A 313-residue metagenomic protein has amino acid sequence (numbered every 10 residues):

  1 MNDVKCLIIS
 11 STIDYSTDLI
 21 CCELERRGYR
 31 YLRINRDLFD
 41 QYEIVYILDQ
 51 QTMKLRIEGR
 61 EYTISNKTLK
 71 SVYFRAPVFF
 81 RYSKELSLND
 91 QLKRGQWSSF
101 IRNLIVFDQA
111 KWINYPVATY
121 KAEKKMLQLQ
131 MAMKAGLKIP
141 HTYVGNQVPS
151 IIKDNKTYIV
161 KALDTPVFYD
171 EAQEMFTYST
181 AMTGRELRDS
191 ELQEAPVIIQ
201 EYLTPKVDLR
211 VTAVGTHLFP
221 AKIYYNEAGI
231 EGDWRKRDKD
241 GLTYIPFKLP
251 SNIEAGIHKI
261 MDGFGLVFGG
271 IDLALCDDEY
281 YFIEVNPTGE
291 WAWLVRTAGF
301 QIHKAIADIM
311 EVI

Functional and structural regions predicted by a protein language model:
D3-S11: Short hydrophobic beta-strand segments
C6, Y158-K161, V211-A213, E279-W293: A short beta-strand motif that forms the metal-chelation/ATP-contact edge of phosphoryl-transfer active sites
S11-E23, R27, L32-K138: Conserved N-proximal alpha/beta basic substrate-recognition cap immediately N-terminal to, or forming the N-lobe
L24, N155-L249: Phosphate-binding site of ATP-dependent enzymes
D49, E58, A213-H217, C276-D278: Short acidic-glycine loop/turn motifs at beta-strand connectors
K121, L127-A172: Loop-centered beta-sheet repeat module
H141, V197-I198, F268-I271: A short linear hydrophobic-aromatic micro-motif
I245-A255, K259-F268, L275-I313: C-terminal active-site "lid" helix and adjoining low-complexity regulatory extension at the edge of ATP-using catalytic
